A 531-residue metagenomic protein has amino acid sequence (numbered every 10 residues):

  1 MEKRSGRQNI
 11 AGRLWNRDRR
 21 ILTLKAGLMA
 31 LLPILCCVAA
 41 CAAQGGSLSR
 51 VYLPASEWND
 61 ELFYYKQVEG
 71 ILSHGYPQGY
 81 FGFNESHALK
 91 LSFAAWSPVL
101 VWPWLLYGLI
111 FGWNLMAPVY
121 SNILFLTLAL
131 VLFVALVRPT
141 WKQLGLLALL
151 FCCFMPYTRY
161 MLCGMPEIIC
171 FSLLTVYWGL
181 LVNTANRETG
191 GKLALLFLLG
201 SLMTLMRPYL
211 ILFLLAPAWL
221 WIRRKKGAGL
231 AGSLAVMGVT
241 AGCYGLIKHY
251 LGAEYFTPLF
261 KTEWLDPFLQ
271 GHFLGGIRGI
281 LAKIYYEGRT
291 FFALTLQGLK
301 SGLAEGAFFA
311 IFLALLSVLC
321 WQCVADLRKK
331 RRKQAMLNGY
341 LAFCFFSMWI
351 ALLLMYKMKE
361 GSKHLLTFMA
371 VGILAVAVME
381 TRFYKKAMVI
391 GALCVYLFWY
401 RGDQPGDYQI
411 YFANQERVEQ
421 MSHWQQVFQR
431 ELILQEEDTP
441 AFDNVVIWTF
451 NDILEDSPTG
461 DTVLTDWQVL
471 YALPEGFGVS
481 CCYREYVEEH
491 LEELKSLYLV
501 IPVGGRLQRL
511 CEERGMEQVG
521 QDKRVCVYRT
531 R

Functional and structural regions predicted by a protein language model:
L31-I34, L147-F151, L195, R328-M355: Transmembrane alpha-helix segments characteristic of polytopic inner-membrane glycan-assembly/cell-envelope
G45-R50, E61-K90, V99, L181: Extracytosolic helix-loop segments that constitute the early lumenal/periplasmic catalytic or substrate-binding loops
L91-A94, P98-L106, I110-L128, E305-A310 (+1 more regions): Loop-to-helix entry region of an early transmembrane alpha helix in multi-pass inner-membrane enzymes
A117-Q143, V176, V318-A325: Transmembrane-helix motifs of polytopic, lipid-linked glycan transferases
L146, A194, L198, L234-V239 (+2 more regions): Signature aromatic-anchored transmembrane alpha helix within multi-pass, membrane-resident enzymes that catalyze glycan
R159-C170: Short acidic/glycine- and proline-prone juxtamembrane loop motifs at membrane-interface regions of multi-pass membrane
G229-A314: Membrane-lumen/periplasm interface segments of specific transmembrane helices in polyprenyl phosphate-linked
A392-V469: Membrane-embedded, lumen/periplasm-facing catalytic core of multi-pass transferases that use lipid-linked donors
